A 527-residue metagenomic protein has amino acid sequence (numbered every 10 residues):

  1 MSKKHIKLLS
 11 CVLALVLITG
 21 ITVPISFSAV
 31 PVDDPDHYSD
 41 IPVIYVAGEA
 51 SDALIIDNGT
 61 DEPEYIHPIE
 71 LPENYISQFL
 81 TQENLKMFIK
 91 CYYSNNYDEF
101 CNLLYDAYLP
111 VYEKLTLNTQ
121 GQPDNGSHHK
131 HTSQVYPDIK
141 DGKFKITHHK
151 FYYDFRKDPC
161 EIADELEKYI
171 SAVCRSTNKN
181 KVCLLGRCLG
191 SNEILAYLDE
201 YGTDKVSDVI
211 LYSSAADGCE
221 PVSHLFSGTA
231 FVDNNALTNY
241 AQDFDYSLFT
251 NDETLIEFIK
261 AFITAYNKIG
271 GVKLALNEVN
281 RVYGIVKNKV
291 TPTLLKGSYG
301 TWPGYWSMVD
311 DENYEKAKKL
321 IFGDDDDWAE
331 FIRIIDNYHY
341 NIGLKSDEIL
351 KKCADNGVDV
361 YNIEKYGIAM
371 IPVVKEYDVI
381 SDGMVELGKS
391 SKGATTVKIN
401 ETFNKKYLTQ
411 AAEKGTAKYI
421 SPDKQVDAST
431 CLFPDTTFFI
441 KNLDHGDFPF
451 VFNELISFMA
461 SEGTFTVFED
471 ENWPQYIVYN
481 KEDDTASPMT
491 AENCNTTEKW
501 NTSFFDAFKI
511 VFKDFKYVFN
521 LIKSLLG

Functional and structural regions predicted by a protein language model:
M1-K3: N-terminal secretory signal peptides that target proteins for export/translocation
H5-F27: Sec-dependent N-terminal signal peptides of Gram-positive bacterial secreted proteins and lipoproteins
C11, R187-C188: Intrinsically disordered and other compositionally biased segments
T22-P31, I342-L350: Short alpha-helical segments and helix-capping/turn motifs at coil-helix boundaries
V32-L185, N192-D243, A369, E376 (+1 more regions): N-terminal non-catalytic accessory region
H149-Y153, K157-P159, Y283-V379, E401 (+1 more regions): Alpha/beta-hydrolase fold catalytic core
E200, L211-R333, Y366-G367: Alpha/beta-hydrolase
L525-G527: Short, solvent-exposed mixed-charge patches
